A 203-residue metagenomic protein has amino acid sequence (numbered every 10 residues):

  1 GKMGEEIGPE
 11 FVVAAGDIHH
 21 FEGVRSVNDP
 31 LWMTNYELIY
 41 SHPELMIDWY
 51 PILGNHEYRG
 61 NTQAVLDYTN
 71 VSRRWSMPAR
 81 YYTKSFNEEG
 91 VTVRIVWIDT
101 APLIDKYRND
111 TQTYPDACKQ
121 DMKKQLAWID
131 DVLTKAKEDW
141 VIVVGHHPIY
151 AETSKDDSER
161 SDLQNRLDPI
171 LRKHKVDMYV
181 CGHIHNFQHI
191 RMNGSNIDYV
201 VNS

Functional and structural regions predicted by a protein language model:
M3-A14: Catalytic domains of carbohydrate-active enzymes, especially glycoside hydrolases
E5, H20-V141, S154-M178, I184-S203: Extended active-site neighborhood of metal-dependent phosphoesterases/phosphodiesterases
A15, C181-G182: Replace "coordinates the UDP/GDP/TDP-sugar" with "coordinates nucleotide-activated sugar donors
